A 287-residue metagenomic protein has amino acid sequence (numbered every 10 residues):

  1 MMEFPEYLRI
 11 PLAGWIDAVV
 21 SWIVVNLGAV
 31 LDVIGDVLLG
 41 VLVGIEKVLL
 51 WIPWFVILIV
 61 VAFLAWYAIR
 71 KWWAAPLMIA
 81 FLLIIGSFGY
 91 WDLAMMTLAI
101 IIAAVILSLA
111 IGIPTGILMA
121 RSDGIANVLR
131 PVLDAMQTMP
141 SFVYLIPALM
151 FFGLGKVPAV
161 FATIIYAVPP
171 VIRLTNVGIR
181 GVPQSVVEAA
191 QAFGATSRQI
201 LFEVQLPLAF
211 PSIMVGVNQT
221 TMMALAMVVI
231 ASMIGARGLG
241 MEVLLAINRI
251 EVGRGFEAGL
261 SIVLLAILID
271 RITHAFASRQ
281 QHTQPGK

Functional and structural regions predicted by a protein language model:
M1-A99, I106, Q281-K287: N-terminal, non-cleaved signal-anchor transmembrane helix
L39-L50, W91-A103, A126-L129, L133-M136 (+5 more regions): Alpha-helical membrane-interface segments at transmembrane helix boundaries
F63-Y67, I85-D92, A104-L133: Transmembrane-helix boundary motif in ABC transporter permease subunits
A75, L93-T97, I117, N127-P131 (+6 more regions): Membrane-spanning helices that line or support transport/gating and their immediate boundary helices in channels
A103, S108, A120, L133-A167: Generic hydrophobic transmembrane alpha-helix motif, especially the helices
M150, I179, A224-L265, A277-K287: Glycine-rich helix-loop "coupling/hinge" segments at transmembrane-helix boundaries in multipass transporters
F161, I165, S197-A231, G253 (+3 more regions): Transmembrane alpha-helices
P170-Q219, V243: Short cytoplasmic-facing helical segments at TM-TM junctions of multi-pass membrane proteins
